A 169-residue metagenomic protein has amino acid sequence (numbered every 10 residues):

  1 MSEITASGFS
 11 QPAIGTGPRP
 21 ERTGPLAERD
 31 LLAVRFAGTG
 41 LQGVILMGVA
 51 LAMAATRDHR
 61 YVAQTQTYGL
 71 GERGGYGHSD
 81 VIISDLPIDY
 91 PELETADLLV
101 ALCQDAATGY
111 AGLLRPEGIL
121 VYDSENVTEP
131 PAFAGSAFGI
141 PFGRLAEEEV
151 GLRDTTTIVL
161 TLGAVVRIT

Functional and structural regions predicted by a protein language model:
S2-T169: Active-site cofactor/cluster-binding pocket
